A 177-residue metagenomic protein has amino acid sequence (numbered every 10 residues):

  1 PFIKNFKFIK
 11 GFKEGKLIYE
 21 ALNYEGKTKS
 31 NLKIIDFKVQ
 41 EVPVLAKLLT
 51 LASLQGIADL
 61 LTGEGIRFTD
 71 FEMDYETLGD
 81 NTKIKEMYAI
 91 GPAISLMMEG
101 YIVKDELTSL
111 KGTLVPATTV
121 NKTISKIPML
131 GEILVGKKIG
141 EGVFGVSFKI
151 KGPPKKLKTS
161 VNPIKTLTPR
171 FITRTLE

Functional and structural regions predicted by a protein language model:
P1-V115, P153-T166, R170-E177: Solvent-exposed beta-strand/coil patches in large extracellular/periplasmic or lumenal scaffold regions
V115-V161: Surface-exposed, gly/pro-biased binding rims or lids
